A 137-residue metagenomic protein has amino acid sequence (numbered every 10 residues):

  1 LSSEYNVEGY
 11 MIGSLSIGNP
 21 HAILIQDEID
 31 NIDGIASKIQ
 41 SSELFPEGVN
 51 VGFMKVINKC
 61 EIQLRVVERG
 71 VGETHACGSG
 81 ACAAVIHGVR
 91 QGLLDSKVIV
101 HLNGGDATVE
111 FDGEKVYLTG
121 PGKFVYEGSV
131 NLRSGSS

Functional and structural regions predicted by a protein language model:
L1-T74, I86-S137: Active-site proximal loop and beta-alpha junction motif in alpha/beta enzyme cores
C82: Catalytic, metal-anchored helix/loop core of enzyme active sites in primary metabolism
